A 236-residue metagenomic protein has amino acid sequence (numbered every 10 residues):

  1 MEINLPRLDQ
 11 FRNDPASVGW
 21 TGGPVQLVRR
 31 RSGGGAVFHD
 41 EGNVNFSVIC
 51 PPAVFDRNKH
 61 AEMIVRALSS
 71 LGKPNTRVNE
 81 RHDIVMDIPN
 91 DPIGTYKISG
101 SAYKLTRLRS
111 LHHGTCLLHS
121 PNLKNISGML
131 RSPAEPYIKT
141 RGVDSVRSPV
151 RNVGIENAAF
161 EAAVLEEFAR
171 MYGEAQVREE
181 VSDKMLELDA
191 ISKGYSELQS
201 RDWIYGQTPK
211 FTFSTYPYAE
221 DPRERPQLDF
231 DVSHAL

Functional and structural regions predicted by a protein language model:
M1-N58: N-terminal lobe of the biotin/lipoate ligase/transferase fold
G23, G94, E224-P226: Short beta-strand or tight-loop elements that sit immediately N-terminal to catalytic metal-binding acidic residues
Q26-N45, R81-I88, K97, A102-L111 (+1 more regions): FAD-binding core of FAD-dependent oxidoreductases, characterized by glycine-rich FAD pyrophosphate-binding loops
E41-I84: Contiguous, small/hydrophobic- and glycine-enriched helical/loop subdomains that border and often "cap" functional
S47-I49, T115-L117, D229-D231: Residue-level recognition of well-ordered beta-strand positions that form the cores of beta-sheet-rich folds across
A61-T76, D91-T212, L236: Long, positively charged amphipathic alpha-helical accessory segments at protein N-termini or as interdomain linkers
A219: Detector for conserved single-position "signature" residues within domains
P222-L236: Substrate-recognition/cap regions that form aromatic- and gly/pro-loop-enriched pockets for small-molecule ligands
